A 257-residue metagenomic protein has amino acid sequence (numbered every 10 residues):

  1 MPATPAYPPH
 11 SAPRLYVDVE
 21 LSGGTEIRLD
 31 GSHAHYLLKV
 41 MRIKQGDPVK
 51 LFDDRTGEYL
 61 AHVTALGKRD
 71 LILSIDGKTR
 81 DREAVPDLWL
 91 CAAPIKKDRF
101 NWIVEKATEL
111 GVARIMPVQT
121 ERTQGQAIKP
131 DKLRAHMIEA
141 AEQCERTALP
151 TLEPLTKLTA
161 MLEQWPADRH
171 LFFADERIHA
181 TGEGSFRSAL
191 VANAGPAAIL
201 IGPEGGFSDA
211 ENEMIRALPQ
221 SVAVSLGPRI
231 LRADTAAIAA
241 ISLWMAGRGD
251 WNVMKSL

Functional and structural regions predicted by a protein language model:
M1-T79, L257: N-terminal positively charged helical leader segments and presequences
R14, E26, P48, D70-I72 (+6 more regions): Structural motif
V19-E20, G31-S32, D54, P94 (+3 more regions): Fold-independent oxyanion-binding glycine-rich loops and adjacent beta-strand/coil segments at enzyme active sites
D76, R80-E176: RNA substrate-binding interface of SAM-dependent RNA methyltransferases
L171-M214, Q220-S225: Active-site/ligand-binding-proximal alpha/beta "capping" segment
D209-L257: Structured adenosyl-cofactor binding patch, chiefly the S-adenosyl-L-methionine
